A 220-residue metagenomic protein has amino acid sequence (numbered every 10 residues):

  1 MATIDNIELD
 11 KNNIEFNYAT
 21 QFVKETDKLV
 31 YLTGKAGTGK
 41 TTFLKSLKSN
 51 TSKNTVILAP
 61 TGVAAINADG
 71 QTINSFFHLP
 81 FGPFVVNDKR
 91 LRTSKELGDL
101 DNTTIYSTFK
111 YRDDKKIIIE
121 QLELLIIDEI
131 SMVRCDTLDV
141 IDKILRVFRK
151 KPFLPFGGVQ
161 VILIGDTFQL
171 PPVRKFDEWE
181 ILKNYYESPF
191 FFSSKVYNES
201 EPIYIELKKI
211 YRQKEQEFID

Functional and structural regions predicted by a protein language model:
M1-D220: Conserved ATP-binding/catalytic motifs of P-loop helicase motor domains
